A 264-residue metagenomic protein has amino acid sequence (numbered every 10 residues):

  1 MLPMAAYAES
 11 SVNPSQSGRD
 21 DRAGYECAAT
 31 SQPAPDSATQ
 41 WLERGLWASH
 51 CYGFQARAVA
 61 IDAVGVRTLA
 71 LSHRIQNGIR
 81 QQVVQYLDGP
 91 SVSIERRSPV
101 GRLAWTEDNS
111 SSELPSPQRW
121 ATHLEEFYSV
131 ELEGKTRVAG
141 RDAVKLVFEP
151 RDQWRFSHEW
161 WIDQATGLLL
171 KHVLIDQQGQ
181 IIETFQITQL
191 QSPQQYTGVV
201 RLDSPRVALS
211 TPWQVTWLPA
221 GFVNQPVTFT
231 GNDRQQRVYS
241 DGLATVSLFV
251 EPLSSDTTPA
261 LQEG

Functional and structural regions predicted by a protein language model:
M1-R80, L87-G89, H123-E125, K135 (+1 more regions): N-terminal leader/targeting segments and the immediate start of mature chains
E9-P14, D21, I61-R119, L168-P193: An acidic-aromatic
C51, Q85-Y86, G198-G264: Short, solvent-exposed recognition patches
C51-R57, I79-Q81, G140-V147, L168-K171 (+2 more regions): Short, hydrophobic/aromatic-rich segments at coil-to-beta transitions
S72, I94, E159-W161, Q236-V238: Short, surface-exposed charged micro-motifs
S72-H73, E131-R137, F222-F229: Short amphipathic beta-strand and strand-loop transition segments with alternating hydrophobic
T106-S157: Intrinsically disordered, low-complexity linker/loop segments enriched in Gly/Pro and charged/polar residues
R137-L202, P259: Gly/Pro-enriched, hydrophobic low-complexity segments that function as extracytoplasmic propeptides/linkers
